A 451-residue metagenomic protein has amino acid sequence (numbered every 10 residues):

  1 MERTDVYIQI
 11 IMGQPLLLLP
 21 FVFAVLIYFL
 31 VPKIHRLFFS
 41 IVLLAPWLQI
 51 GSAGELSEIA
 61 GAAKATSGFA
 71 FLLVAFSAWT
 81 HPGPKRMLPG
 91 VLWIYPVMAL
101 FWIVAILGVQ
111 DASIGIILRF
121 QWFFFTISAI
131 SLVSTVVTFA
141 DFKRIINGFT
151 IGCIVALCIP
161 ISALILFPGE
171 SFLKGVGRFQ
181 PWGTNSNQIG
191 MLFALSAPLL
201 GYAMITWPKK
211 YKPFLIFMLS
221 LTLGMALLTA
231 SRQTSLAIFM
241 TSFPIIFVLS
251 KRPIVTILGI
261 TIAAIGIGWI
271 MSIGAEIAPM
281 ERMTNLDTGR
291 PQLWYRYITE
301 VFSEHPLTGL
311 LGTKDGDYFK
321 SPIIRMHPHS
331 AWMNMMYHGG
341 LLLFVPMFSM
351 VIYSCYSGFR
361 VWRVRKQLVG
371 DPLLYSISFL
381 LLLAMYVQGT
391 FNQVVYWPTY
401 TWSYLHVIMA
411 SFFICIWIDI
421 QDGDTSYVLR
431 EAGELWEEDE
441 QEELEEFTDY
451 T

Functional and structural regions predicted by a protein language model:
M1-W79, W102-I106, M385-V387: N-terminal signal-anchor transmembrane segment
G61-L72, P89-I103, D111-T135, T150-C153: Aromatic-anchored transmembrane helix interface
I127-S128, K143-S171, T184-L249, I352-Y353 (+1 more regions): Alpha-helical transmembrane segments of multi-pass inner-membrane proteins
S162-P168, G224, L228-T229, I246-N285 (+1 more regions): A membrane-periplasm/extracellular boundary helix in multi-pass inner-membrane enzymes that assemble envelope glycans
Y211-F214, L341-Y386: Hydrophobic transmembrane alpha-helices and their immediate junctions
L223-M225, S231, I324-F359, V387: A conserved mid-to-late transmembrane alpha helix and its immediate loop/hinge that forms the functional core
A275-I277, E281-T299, S303-G339, V361-R365: Long extracytoplasmic/lumenal interhelical loops at the membrane interface of multi-pass membrane proteins
S378-G389, Q393-E440: Transmembrane alpha-helices of multi-pass inner-membrane enzymes
